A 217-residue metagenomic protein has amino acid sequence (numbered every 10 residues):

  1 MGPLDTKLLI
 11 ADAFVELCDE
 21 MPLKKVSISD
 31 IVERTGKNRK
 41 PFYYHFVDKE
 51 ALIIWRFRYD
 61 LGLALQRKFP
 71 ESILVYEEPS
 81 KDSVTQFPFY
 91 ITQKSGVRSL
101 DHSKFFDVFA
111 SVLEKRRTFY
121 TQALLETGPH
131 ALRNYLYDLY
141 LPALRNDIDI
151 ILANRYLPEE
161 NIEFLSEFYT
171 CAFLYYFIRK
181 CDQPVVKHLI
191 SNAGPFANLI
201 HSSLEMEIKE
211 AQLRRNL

Functional and structural regions predicted by a protein language model:
M1-M21, K25: Basic, helix-initiating cap at the start of DNA-binding domains
L9-E16, R34, A51-L74, K104 (+2 more regions): Alpha-helical structural segments
L17, L23-A51, W55: Helix-turn-helix
Y59-D101, Y120-Q122: Amphipathic alpha-helical linker/stalk segments
L63-R67, R116, Y120, A143-I151 (+2 more regions): A short secondary-structure junction motif
F89-T92, G96-T118, E167, C171 (+3 more regions): Amphipathic alpha-helical segments that line or abut small-molecule/effector binding pockets and mediate allosteric
F105-K115, T127-A153, E163-C171: Amphipathic alpha-helical packing segments from all-alpha helical-bundle domains
D149-I150, T170-L217: C-terminal peripheral helix-coil segments that are non-catalytic and often amphipathic
